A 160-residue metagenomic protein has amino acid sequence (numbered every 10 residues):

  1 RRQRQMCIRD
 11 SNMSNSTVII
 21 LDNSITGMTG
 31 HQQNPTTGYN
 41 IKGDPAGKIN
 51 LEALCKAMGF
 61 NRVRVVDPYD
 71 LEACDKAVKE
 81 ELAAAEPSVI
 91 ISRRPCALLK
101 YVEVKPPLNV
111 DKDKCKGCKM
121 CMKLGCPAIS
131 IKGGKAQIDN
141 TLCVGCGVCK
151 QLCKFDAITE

Functional and structural regions predicted by a protein language model:
Q3-I8: Short, small-residue-biased leader/transition segments that mark boundaries at the very start of proteins
S11-S24, L51, K56-A57: A glycine-rich helix N-cap at a beta->alpha junction
N15-I19, R62-R64, P87-I90, K135: Structural motif
S24-M28, A97-L98: Short gly/pro/ser/thr-enriched loop/turn and capping motifs at secondary-structure boundaries
M28-G43, R62-V63, V102-V110, G134-I138: Short beta-alpha connecting loops at secondary-structure transitions that line or flank enzyme active sites
Q33-A77: Conserved thiamine diphosphate
E80-I131: Glycine/aspartate-rich loop-and-adjacent alpha/beta segment that forms the canonical ThDP
K116-Q137, V148-E160: Iron-sulfur cluster-binding cysteine motifs and their immediate structural context in ferredoxin-like electron-transfer
